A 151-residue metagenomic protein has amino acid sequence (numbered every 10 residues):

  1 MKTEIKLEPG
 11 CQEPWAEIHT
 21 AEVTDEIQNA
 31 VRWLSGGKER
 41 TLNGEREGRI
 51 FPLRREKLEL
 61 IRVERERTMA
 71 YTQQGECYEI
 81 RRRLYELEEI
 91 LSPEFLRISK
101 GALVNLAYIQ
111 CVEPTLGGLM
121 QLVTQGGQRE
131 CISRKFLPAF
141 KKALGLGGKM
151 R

Functional and structural regions predicted by a protein language model:
M1-Q28: N-terminal regulatory/sensing modules of transcriptional regulators
E26-Q125, R129-E130, R151: Conserved binding/recognition cores within well-folded domains
R134, P138-A139: C-terminal structural segments of small proteins and small subunits
K142-R151: Short, charged, intrinsically disordered terminal tails
